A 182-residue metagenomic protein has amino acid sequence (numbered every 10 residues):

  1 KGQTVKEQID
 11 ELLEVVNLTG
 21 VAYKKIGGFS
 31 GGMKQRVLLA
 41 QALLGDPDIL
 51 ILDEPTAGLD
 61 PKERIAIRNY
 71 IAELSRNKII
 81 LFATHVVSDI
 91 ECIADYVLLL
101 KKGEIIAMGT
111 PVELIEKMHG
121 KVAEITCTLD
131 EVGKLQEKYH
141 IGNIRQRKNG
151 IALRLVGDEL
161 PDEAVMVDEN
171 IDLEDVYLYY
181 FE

Functional and structural regions predicted by a protein language model:
T4-V21: Conserved ABC ATPase "signature" region
K25-F29: Conserved ABC ATPase signature
L39: Hydrophobic anchor residue at the start of the ABC signature
L50-D53, L59: Catalytic Walker B motif of ABC-type/P-loop ATPase nucleotide-binding domains
T56-A57, V87: Short loop immediately C-terminal to the Walker-B catalytic DE motif in ABC-type ATPase nucleotide-binding domains
N69-L155: ABC transporter nucleotide-binding domain
N143-E182: C-terminal coupling/interaction segments
